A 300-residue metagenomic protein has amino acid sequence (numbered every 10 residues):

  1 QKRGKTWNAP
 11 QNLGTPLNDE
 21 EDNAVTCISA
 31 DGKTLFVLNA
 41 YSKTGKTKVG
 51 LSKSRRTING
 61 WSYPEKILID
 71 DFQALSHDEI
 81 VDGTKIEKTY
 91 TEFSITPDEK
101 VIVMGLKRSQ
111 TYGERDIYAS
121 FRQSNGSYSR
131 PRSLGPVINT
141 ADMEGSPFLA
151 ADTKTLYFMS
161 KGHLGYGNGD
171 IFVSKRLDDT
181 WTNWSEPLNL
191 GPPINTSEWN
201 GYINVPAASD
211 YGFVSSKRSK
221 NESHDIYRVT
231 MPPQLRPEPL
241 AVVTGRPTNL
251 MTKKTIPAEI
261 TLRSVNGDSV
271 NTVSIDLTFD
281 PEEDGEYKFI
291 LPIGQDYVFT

Functional and structural regions predicted by a protein language model:
Q1-E259, V265-N271, T278-T300: Short, conserved micro-motifs composed of acidic
